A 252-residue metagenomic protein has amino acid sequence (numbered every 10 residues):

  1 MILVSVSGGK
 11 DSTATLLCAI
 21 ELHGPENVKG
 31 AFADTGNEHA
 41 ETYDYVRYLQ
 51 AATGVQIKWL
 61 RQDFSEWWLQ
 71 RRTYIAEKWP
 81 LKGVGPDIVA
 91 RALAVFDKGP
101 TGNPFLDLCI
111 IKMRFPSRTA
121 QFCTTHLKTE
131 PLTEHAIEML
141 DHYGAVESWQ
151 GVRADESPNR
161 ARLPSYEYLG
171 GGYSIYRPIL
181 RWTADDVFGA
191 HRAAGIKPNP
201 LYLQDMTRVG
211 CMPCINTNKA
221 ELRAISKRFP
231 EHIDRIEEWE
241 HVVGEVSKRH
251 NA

Functional and structural regions predicted by a protein language model:
M1-A252: Nucleotide-activated chemistry modules centered on ATP-dependent adenylation/adenylyltransferase
